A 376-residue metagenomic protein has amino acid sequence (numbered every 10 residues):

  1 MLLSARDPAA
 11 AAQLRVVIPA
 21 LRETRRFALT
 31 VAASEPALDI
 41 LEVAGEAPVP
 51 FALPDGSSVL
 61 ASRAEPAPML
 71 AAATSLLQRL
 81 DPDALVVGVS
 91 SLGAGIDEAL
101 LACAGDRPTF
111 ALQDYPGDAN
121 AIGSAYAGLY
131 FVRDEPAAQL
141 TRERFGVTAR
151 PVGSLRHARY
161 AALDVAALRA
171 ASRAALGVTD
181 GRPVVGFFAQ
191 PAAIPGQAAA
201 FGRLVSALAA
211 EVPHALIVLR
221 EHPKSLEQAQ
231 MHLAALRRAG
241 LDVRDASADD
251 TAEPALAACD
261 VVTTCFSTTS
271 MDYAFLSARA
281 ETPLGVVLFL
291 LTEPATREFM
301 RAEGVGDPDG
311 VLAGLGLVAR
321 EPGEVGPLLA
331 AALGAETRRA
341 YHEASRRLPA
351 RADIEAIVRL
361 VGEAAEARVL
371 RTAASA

Functional and structural regions predicted by a protein language model:
L2-A162, S225-L226: Active-site and donor-binding regions of nucleotide-sugar-utilizing enzymes
A12-L21, A158-A235, D245: Conserved catalytic-core segment of nucleotide-activated headgroup transferases in glycan assembly
V49-A52, V243-A248, A313-E324: Short acidic-hydrophobic, aromatic-tinged amphipathic segments that line or gate anion-handling sites
A72, K224-M271, L276-S277: Donor nucleotide-activated moiety binding/catalytic core segment of transferases that use nucleotide-activated donors
Q78-P82, V178-D180, A258: Glycine-rich phosphate-binding loop signature in dinucleotide/nucleotide-binding domains
D83-V86, L129, V184, L216 (+1 more regions): Structural motif
A127, F266-S345: Catalytic binding pocket for nucleotide-activated donors in carbohydrate/polymer assembly enzymes
A350-A376: C-terminal alpha-helical cap of glycosyltransferases
